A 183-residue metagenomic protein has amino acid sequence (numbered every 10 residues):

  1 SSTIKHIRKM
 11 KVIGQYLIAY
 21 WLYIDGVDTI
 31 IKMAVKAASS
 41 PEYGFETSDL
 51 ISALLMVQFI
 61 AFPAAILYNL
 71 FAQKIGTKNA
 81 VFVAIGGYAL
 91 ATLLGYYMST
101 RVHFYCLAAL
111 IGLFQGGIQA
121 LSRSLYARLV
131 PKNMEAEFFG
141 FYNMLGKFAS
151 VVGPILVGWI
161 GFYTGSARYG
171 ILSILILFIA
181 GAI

Functional and structural regions predicted by a protein language model:
S1-Y16: Juxtamembrane intracellular "pre-TM" segments in multi-pass secondary transporters
K32-L50: Short amphipathic helix-loop junctions that connect adjacent transmembrane helices in Major Facilitator Superfamily/SLC
T47-S48, K132-Y142: Loop-to-transmembrane helix entry/capping segments in MFS-fold secondary transporters and related SLC/MFSD carriers
P63-T77, G161: Helix-to-loop junctions at the C-terminal end of transmembrane segments in multipass secondary transporters
N79-L94: Structural signature of the two symmetry-related core transmembrane helices
Y96-A108: Helix-loop junctions at membrane interfaces in 12-TM secondary transporters
G117-P131: Intracellular juxtamembrane helix-capping segments at the cytosolic ends of symmetry-related transmembrane helices
W159-F178: A membrane-interface helix-boundary motif in multi-pass transporters
